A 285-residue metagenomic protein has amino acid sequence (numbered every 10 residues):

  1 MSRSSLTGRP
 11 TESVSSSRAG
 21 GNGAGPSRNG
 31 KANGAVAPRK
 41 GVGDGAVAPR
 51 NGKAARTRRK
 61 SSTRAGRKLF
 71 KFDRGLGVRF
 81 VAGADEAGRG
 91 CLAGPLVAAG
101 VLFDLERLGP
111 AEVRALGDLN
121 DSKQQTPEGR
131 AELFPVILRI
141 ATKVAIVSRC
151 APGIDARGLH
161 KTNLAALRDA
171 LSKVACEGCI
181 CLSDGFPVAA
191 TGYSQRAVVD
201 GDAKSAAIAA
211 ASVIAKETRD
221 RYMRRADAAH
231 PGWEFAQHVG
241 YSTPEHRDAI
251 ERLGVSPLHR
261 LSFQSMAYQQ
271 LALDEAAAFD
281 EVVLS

Functional and structural regions predicted by a protein language model:
M1-S285: RNase H-like, Mg2+-dependent phosphodiesterase core, and more generally RNA phosphate-backbone-engaging helix-loop
